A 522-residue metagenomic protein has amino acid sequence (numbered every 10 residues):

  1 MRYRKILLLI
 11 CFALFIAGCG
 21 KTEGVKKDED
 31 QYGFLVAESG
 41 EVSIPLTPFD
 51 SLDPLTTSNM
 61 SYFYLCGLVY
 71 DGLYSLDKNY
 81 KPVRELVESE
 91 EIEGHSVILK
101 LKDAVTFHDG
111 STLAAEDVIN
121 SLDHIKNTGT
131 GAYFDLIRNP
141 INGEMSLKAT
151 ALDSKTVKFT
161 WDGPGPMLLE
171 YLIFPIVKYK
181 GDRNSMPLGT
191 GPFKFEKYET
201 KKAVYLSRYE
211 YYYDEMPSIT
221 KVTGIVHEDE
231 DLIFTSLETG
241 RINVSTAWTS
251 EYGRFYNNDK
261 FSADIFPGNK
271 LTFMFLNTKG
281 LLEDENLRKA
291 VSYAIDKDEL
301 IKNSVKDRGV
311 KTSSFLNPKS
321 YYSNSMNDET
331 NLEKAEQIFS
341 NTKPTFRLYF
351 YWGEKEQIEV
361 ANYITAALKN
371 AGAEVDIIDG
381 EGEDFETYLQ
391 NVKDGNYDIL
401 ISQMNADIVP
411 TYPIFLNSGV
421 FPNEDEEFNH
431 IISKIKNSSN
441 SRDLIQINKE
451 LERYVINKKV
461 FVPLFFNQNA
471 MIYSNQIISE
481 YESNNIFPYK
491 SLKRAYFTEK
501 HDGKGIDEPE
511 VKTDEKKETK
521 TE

Functional and structural regions predicted by a protein language model:
P45-I92, D123, L188: N-terminal lobe/hinge region of extracytoplasmic solute-binding protein
E91, D135-K180: Surface-exposed binding/hinge segments that line and control ligand-binding clefts or catalytic entry sites
T160-P217, K221, D231-L232, H501-E508: Gly/Pro-rich hinge or "lid" segments in bacterial periplasmic/extracellular proteins
Y211-F255: Ligand-site clamp/hinge motif
Y256, K279-S320, E359, E452-V460: Periplasmic-binding protein-like
Y293, K306-T342, W352-Q357: Structural transition elements
E386-N437: Acidic-aromatic pocket-rim loops
Y473-E522: Long beta-strand-rich cores associated with HINT superfamily self-processing modules
